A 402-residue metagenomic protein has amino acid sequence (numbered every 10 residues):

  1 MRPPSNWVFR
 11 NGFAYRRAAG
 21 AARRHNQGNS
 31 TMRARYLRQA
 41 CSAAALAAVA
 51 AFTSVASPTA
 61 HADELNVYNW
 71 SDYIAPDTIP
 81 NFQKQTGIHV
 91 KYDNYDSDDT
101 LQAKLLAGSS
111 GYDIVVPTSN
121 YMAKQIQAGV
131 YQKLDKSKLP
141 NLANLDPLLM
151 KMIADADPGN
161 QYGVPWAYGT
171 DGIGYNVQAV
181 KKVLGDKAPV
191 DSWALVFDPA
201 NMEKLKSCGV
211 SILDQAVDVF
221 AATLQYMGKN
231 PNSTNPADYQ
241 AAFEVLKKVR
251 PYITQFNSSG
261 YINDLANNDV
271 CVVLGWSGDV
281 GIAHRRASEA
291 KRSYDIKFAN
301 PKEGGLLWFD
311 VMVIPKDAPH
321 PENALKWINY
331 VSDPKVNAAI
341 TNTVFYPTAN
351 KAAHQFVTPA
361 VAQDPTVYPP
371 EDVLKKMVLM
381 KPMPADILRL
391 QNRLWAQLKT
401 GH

Functional and structural regions predicted by a protein language model:
F9, Y15-R16, N26-A45, S54-A56: Bacterial N-terminal signal peptides that target proteins for export
A62-Q125: Early extracytoplasmic/lumenal segment of secretory-pathway proteins
S110-I114, Q132-S137, N141-Q178: A structural signal for short loop-to-beta-strand junctions that line the ligand-binding cleft of periplasmic/secreted
I126-L134, K151, D157-N160, Y252 (+2 more regions): Ligand-binding "clamshell"
Q132-A143, A290-L306, P315-A318: Short beta-strand->loop
K204, S211-T223, M227-K297: Ligand-binding pocket segment of bilobal, Venus flytrap-like solute-binding proteins
N263, E371-H402: Conserved C-terminal helix/tail region of periplasmic/extracytoplasmic solute-binding proteins
D310, P315-K376: Mature extracytoplasmic/periplasmic domains
